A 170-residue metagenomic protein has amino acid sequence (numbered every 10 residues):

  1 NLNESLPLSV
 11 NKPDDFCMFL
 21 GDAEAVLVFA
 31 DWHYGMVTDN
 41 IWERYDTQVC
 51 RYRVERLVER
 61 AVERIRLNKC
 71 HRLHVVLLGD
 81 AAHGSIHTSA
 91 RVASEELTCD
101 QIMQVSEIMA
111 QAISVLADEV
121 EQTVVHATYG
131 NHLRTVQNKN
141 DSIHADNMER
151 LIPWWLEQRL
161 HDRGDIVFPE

Functional and structural regions predicted by a protein language model:
N1-E170: Extended recognition/assembly regions associated with phosphoester-bond processing machinery
